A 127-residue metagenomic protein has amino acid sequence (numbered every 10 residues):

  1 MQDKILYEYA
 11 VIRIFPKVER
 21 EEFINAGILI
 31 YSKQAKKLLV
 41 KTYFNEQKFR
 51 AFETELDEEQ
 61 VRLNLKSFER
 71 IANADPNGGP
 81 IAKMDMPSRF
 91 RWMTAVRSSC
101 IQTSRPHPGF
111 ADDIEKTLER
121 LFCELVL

Functional and structural regions predicted by a protein language model:
M1-L127: Polybasic/polar functional segments that serve as interface/processing modules
